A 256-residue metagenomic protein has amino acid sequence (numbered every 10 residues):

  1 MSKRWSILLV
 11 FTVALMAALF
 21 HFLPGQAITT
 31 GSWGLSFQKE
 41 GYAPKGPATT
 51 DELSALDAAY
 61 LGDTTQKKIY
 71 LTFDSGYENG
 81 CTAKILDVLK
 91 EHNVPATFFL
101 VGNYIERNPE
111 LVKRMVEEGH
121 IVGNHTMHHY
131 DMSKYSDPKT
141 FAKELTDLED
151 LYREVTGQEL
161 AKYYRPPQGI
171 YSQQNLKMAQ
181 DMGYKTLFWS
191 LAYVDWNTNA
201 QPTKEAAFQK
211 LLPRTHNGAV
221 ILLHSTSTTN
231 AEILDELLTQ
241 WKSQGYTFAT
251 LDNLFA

Functional and structural regions predicted by a protein language model:
M1-S2, Y163: Intrinsically disordered, low-complexity sequence elements enriched in Ser/Thr/Gly/Pro
S2-T72, E78-D87, E91, A206 (+2 more regions): N-terminal pre-catalytic segment of deacetylase/amide-hydrolase enzymes
V10-F11, M132, S172, A231: Enrichment for repetitive, rod-forming helical segments
K67-I69, N79-C81, K90-L222, T226: Metal-dependent polysaccharide deacetylase catalytic core of the NodB/CE4 family, i.e., the active-site-bearing domain
H216-D252: Catalytic grooves of carbohydrate-active enzymes
